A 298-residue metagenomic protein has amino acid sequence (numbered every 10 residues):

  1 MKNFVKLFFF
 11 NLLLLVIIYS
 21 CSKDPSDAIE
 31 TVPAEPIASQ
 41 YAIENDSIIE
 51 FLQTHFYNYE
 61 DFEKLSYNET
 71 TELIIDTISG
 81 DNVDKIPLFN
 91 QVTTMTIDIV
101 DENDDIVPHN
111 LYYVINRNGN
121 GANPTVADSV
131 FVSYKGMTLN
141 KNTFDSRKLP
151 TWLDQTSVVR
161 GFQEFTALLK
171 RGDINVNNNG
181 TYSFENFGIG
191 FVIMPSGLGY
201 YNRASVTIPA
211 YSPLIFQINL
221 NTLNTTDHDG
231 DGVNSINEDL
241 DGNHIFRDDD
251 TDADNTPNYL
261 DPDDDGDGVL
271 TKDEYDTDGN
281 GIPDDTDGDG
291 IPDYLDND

Functional and structural regions predicted by a protein language model:
M1-F9: Bacterial N-terminal signal peptides that target proteins for export
N11-L15: Alpha-helical transmembrane segments
I17-S20: C-terminal motif of bacterial Sec signal peptides marking the signal peptidase cleavage site
S22-D298: Cross-family detector of peptidyl-prolyl cis-trans isomerase
